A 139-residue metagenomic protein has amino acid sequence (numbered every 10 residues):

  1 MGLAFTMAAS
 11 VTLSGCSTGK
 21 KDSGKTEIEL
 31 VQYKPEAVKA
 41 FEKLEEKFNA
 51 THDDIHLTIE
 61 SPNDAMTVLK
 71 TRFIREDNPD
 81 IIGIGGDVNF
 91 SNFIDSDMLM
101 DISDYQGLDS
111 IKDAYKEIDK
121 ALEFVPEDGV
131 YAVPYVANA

Functional and structural regions predicted by a protein language model:
M1-E29, A50: Short, low-complexity disordered leader/linker segments with a strong preference for bacterial N-terminal type II
G24-P35, I55-E60, I81, Y131: Short, well-ordered beta-strand elements
P35-H56: Short, polar/charged alpha-helical segment
E46, A50-D53, I74, I94-M98 (+1 more regions): Sec-exported extracytoplasmic/periplasmic mature domains
S61-V68, D87-V88: Short helix-initiation/N-cap motifs at beta->coil->alpha
T67-N78: Short helices/loops that flank or line small-molecule/ion binding pockets
N78-I84: Periplasmic-binding protein-like
D87-A139: Hinge/lid segment of periplasmic solute-binding proteins
